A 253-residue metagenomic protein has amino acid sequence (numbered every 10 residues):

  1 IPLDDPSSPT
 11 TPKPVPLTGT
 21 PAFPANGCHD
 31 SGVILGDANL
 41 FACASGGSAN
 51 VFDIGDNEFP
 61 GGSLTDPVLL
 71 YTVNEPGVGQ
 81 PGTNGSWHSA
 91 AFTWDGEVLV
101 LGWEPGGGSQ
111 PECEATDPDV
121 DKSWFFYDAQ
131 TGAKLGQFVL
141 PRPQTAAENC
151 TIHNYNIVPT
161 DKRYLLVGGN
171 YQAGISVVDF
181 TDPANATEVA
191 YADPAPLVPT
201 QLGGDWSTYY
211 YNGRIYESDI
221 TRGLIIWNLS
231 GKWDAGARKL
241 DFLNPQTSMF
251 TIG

Functional and structural regions predicted by a protein language model:
I1-G253: Feature marking well-ordered beta-strand scaffolds used for ligand recognition
